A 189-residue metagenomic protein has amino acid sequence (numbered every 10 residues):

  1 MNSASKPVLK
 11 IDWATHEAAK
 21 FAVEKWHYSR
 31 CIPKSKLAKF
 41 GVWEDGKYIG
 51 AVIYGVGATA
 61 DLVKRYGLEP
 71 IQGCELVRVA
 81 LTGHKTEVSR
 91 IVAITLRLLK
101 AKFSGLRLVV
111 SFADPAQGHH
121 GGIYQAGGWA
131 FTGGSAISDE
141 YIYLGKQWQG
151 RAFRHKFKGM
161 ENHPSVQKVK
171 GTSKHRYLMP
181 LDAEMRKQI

Functional and structural regions predicted by a protein language model:
M1-K34: Short amphipathic alpha-helix that is part of the acyltransferase structural core
W13, G55-Q167: Acyl-donor binding region in acyl/amide transferases
V23, K36-V56: Conserved beta-hairpin
S29-L37, T59-L62: An active-site-proximal beta-strand-loop segment
I32-K36, D45, V169-G171: A short catalytic or substrate-binding loop motif that flags glycine-/basic-rich loops and adjacent residues that bind
L37-K39, G73, K174-R176: Extracellular structured ligand-interaction cores
M160, P164-M185: A conserved mid-domain beta-alpha-beta active-site/ligand-binding segment of alpha/beta enzyme cores
K187-I189: Short, charged, solvent-exposed linker or helix-capping segments at domain edges/interfaces that act as flexible hinges
